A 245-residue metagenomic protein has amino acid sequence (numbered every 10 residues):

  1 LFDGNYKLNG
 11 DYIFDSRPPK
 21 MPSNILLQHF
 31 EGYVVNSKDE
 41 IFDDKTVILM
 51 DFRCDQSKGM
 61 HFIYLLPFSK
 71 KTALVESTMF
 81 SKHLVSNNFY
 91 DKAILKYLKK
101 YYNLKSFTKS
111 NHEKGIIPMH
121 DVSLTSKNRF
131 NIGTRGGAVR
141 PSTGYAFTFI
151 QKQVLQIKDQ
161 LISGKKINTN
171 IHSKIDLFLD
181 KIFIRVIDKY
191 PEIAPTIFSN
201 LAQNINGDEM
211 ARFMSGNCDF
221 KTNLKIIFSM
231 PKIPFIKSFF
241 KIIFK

Functional and structural regions predicted by a protein language model:
L1-T108, P118-T125: Predominantly flavin-linked oxidoreductase catalytic cores and closely associated redox partners
L27-Q28, P141-A146: Aromatic-anchored, charged helix-turn/loop surface patch used as a conserved interaction hotspot
E31, T148-I150: Glycine-rich, phosphate-binding/catalytic loops in enzymes
S57-M60, K114-I132, P141, V186-N206: FAD-binding beta-loop-beta segment adjacent to the flavin cofactor pocket
L65, K70-T72, S126-T143: Short FAD-binding loop at a beta-strand-to-alpha-helix junction that anchors the flavin cofactor in diverse
H83-E113, K127-F130, Q151-I175: Flavin-binding catalytic cores
L155-K245: C-terminal helical "tail/cap" subdomain of flavin- and related membrane-associated enzymes
